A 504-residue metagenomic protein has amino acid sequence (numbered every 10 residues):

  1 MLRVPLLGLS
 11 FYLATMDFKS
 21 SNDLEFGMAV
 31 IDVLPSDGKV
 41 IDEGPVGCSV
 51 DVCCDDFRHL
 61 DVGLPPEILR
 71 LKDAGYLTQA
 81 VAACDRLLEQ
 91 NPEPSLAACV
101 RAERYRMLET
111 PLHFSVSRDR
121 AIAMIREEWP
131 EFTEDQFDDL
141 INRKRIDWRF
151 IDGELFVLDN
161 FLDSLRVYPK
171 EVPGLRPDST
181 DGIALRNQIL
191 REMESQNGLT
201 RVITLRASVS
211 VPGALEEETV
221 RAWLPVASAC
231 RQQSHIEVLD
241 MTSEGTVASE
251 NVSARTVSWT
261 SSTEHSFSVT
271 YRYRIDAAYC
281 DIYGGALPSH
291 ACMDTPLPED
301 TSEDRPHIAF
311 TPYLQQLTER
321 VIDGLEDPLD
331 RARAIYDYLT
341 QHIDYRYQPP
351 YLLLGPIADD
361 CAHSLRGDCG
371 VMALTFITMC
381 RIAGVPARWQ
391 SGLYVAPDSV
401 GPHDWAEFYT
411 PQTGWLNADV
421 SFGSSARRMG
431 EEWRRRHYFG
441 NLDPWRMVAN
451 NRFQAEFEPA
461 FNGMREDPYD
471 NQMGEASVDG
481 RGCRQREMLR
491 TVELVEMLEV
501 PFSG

Functional and structural regions predicted by a protein language model:
F11-Y12, F18, F26: Aromatic (phenylalanine/tyrosine) cluster motif
G27-V33, G38, G44-C54: Repeat-mediated protein-protein interaction surfaces in helical alpha-solenoids
V46, V50-C53, L64-P65, K72-Q79 (+2 more regions): Acidic low-complexity segments
V62-P66, R70-A74, P94, V371-F461: Hydrophobic/aromatic-rich core segments of domains that either
D73, V81-A286: Intrinsically disordered, low-complexity N-terminal segments that are enriched in acidic
P328-I335, L365-C380: Active-site nucleophilic cysteine motif
L442-G504: Low-complexity, Gly/Ser/Thr/Pro-rich intrinsically disordered linker/tail segments
